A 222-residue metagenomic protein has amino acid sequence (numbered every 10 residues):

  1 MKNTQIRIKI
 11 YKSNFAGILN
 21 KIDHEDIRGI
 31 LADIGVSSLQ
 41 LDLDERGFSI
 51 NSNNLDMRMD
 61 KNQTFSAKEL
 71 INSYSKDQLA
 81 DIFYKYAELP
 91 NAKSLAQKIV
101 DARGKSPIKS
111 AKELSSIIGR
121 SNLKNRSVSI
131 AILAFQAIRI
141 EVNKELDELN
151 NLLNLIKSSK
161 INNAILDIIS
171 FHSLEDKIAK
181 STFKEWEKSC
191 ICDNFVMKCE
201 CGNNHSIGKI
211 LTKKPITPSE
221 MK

Functional and structural regions predicted by a protein language model:
M1-K222: S-adenosyl-L-methionine-dependent methyltransferase catalytic core, i.e., the SAM/SAH-binding region
